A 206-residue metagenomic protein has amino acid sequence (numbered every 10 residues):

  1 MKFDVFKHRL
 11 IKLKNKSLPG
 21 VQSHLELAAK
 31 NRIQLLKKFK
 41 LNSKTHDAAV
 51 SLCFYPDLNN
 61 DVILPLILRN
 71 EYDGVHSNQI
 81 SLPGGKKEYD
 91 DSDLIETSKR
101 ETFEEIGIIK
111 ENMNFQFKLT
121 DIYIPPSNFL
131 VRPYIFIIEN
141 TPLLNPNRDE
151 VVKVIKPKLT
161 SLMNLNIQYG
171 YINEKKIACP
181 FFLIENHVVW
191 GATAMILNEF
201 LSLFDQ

Functional and structural regions predicted by a protein language model:
M1-S81, K86-E104, I108-N140, Y171-Q206: N-terminal leader/linker segments that precede catalytic domains of diphosphate-processing enzymes
P142-L144: Short, charged/polar, Gly/Pro-enriched secondary-structure boundary elements
P146-L183: NUDIX/MutT-family hydrolases
